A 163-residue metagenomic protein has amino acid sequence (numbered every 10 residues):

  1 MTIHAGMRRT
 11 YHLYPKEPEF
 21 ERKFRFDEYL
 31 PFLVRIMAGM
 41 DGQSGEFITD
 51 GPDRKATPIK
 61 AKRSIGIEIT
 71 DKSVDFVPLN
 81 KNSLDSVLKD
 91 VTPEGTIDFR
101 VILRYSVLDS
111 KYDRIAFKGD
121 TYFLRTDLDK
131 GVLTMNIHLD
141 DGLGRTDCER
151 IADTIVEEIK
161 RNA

Functional and structural regions predicted by a protein language model:
M1-L124, D147: Intrinsically disordered, low-complexity polar/charged tails and linkers
R114-A163: Acidic, serine/threonine- and glycine-rich low-complexity intrinsically disordered segments that serve as flexible
